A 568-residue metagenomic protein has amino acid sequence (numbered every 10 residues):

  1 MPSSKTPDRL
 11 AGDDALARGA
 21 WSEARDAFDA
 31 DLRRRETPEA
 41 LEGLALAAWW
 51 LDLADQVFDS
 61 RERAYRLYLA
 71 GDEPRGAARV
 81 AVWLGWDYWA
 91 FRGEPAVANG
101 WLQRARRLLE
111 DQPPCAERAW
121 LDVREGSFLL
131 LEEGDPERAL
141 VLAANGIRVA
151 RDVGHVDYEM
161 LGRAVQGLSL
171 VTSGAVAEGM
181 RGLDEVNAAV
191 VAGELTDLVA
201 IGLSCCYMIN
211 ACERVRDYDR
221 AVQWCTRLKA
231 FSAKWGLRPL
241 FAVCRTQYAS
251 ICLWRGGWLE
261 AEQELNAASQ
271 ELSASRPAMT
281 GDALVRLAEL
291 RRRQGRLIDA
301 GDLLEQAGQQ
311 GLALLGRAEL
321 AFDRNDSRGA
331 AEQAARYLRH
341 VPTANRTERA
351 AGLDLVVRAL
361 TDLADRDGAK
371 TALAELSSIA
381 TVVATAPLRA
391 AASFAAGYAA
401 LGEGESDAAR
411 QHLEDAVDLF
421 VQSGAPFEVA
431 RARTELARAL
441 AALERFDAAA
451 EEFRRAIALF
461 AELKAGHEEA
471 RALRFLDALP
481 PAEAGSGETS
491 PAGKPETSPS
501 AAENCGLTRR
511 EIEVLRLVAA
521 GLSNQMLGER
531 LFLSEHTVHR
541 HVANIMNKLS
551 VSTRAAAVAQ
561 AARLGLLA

Functional and structural regions predicted by a protein language model:
P2, R35-P38, E42, G71 (+13 more regions): Residue signature of alpha-solenoid helical repeat architecture, marking inter-repeat boundaries and helix-start
A11-A17, E39-A54, A78-E94, E117-D135 (+10 more regions): Tandem amphipathic alpha-helical repeat scaffolds
W21-S22, A54, P74, E94-P95 (+14 more regions): TPR-repeat structural position
A24, V57, V97-A98, A139 (+8 more regions): Single-residue signature of alpha-solenoid repeat helices
R25-R33, E62-E73, W86, L102-E110 (+9 more regions): Amphipathic alpha-helical segments of tetratricopeptide repeats
S60, E452, H541-N544: Residues within the DNA-recognition helix of helix-turn-helix
S327, R358-D362, A374, Y398-S406 (+5 more regions): N-terminal regulatory/sensing modules of transcriptional regulators
G402, Q411, E435, D477 (+2 more regions): Helix-turn-helix DNA-binding segment
